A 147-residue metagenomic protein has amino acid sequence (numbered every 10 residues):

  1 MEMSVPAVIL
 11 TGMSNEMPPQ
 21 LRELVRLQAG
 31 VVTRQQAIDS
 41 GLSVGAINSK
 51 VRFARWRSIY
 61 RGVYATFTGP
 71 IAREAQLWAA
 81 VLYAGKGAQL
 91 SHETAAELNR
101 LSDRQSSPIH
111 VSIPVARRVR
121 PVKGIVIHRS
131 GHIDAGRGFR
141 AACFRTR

Functional and structural regions predicted by a protein language model:
M1-R147: Short gly/ser-rich loop at a beta-strand->alpha-helix junction or flexible surface loop bordering the NTP-binding
